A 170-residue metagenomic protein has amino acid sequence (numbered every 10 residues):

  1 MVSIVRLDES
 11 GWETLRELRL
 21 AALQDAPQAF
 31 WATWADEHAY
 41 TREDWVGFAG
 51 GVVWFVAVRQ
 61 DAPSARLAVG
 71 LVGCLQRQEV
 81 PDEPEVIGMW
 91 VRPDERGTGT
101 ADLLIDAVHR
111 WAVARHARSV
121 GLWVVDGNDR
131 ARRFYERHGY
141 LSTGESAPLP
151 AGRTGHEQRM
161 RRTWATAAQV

Functional and structural regions predicted by a protein language model:
M1-I4: Extreme N-terminal starter segment of soluble prokaryotic enzymes
R6-D94, D102-W111, P148, T163-A168: Acetyl-CoA-dependent GNAT
R66, D82-E83, H116, T154-H156: Residue-level preference for beta-strand/loop junctions
R92-D94, T98, D126-G127: Active-site acidic-Proline motif in GNAT/NAT acetyltransferases
T98, A114-R118: Short coil/turn segments at alpha/beta junctions that flank glycine-rich nucleotide-binding fingerprints
A101-D102, R132: Canonical helix-turn-helix DNA-binding module
H109, V113, L122-V124: Short acidic/polar micro-motifs centered on Gly/Asp/Asn
R118-R133, R137-V170: C-terminal "cap" of GNAT-fold acetyltransferases
